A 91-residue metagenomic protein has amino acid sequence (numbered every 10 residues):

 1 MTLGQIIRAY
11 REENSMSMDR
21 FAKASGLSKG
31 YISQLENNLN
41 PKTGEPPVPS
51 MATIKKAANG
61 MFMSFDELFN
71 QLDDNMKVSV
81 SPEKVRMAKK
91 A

Functional and structural regions predicted by a protein language model:
M1-M16: A short, Lys/Arg-rich alpha-helix, primarily the initiator
R8, D19, K55: Residues within the helices of the helix-turn-helix
R11, A22, A58: The alpha-helix within a helix-turn-helix
S15-P41: Short alpha-helical DNA-recognition segment
E36, T53, L72: DNA major-groove recognition helix of helix-turn-helix
L39-N59: Short, basic-rich loop-to-helix N-cap that marks the start of a DNA-contacting helix
K42, D66-A91: Short, charged recognition helix plus adjacent turn of helix-turn-helix-like nucleic-acid-binding domains
